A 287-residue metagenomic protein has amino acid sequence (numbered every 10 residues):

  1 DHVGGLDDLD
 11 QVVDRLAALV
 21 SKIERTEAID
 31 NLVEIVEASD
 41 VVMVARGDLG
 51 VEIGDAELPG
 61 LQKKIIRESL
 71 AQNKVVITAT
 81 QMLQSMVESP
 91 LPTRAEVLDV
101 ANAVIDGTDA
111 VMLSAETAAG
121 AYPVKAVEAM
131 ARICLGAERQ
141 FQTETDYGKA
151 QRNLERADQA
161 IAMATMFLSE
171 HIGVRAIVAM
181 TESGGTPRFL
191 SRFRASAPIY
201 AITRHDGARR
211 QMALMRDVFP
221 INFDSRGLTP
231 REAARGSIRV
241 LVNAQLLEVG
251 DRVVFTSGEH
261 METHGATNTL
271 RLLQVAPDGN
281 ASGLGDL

Functional and structural regions predicted by a protein language model:
D1-L287: Non-catalytic helical/linker scaffolds that mediate oligomerization, partner binding, and domain coupling around large
